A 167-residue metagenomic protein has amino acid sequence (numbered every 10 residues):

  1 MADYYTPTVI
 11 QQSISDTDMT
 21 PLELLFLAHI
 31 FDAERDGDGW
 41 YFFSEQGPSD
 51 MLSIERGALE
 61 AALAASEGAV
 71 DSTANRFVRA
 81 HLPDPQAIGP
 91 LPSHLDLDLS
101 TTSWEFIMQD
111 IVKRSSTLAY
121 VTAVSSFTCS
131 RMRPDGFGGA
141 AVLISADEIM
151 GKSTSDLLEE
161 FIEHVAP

Functional and structural regions predicted by a protein language model:
M1-R35: Short, extreme N-terminal segment that most often corresponds to the first beta-strand
D3-V9, D36-E45, L82-P90: Glycine-rich, often proline-containing surface loops adjacent to acidic residues and nearby aromatics that form
L27-A28, E45-P167: Charged interaction segments
